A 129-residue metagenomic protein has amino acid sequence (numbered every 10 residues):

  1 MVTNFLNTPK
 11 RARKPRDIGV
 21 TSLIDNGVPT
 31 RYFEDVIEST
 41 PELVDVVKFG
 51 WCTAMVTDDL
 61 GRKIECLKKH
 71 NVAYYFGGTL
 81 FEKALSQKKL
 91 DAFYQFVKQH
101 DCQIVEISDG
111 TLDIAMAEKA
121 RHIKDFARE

Functional and structural regions predicted by a protein language model:
M1-L23, G27-I37: N-terminal amphipathic alpha-helix/helix-capping segment at the start of soluble metabolic enzymes
K14-R16, P41, C66: A generic structural signal for short, solvent-exposed coil/turn residues that cap or connect secondary-structure
I18-D25, D45-F49, Y74-G78, V105-I107 (+1 more regions): Hydrophobic faces of well-ordered beta-strands that scaffold small-molecule active sites in alpha/beta enzyme cores
T21-T30, S39-F49, T53-L60: N-terminal low-complexity or amphipathic/hydrophobic leaders
R31, T53-C66, K83-A92, D109-R128: Active-site-adjacent beta->alpha loops and helix N-cap segments on the catalytic face of soluble alpha/beta enzymes
V36-T40, L67, F96-H100, F126-A127: Generic structural signal for hydrophobic
T40, D91-T111: Structural recognition of alpha->loop->beta junctions
H70-V72: A short helix->loop->beta-strand "cap" motif at the edges of active sites that frequently abuts
